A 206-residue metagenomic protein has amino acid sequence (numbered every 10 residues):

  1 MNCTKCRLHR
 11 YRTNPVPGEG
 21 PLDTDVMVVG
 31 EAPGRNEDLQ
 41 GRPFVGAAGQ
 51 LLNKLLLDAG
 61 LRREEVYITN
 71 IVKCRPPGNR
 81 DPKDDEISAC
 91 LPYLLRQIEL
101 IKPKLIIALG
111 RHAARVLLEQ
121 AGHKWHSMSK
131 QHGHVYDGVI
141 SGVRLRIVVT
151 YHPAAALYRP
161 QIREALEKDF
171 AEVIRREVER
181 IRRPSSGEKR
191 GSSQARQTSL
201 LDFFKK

Functional and structural regions predicted by a protein language model:
M1-P184, T198-K205: A polyanion-binding, active-site-adjacent surface
S185-Q194: Intrinsically disordered, low-complexity regulatory segments in eukaryotic proteins
